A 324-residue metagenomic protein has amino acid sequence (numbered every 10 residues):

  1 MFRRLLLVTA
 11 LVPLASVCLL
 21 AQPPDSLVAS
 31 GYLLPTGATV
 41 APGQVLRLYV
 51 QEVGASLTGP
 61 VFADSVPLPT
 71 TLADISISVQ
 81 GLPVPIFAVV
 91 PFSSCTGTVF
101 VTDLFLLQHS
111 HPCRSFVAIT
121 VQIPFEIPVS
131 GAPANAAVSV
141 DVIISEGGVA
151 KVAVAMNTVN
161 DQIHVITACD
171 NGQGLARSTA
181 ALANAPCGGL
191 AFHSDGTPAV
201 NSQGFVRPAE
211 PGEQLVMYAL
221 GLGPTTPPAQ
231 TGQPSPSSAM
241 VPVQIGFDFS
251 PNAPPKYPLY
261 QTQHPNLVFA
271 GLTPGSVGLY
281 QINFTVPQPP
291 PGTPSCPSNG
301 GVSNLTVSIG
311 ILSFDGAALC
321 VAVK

Functional and structural regions predicted by a protein language model:
M1-R4: Positively charged n-region of N-terminal signal peptides that target proteins for export
V8-V17: Bacterial N-terminal signal peptides
Q22-K324: A sequence-level detector for low-complexity, Ser/Thr- and acidic-rich stretches
